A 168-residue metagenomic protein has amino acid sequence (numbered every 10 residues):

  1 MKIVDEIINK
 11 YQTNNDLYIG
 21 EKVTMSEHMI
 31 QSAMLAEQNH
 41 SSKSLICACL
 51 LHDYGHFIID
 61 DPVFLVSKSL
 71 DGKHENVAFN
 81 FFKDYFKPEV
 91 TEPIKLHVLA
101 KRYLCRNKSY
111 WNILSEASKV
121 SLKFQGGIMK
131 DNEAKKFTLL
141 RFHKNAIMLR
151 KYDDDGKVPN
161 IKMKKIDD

Functional and structural regions predicted by a protein language model:
M1-I8: Extended, non-globular alpha-helical segments
I8-H28, G55-I59, L65: Active-site flanking loop/helix segments enriched in acidic
N14-Y18, K101, G156-P159: Short secondary-structure junctions and interdomain/linker hinges
T24, F137-R141, I161: Short amphipathic alpha-helical interaction segments
T24, S115, K130, K165-D167: Helix N-terminus capping/helix-initiation residues
L35-K151: Divalent metal-dependent catalytic cores for phosphoryl transfer on phosphate-bearing substrates
D155-D168: Charged phosphate-binding loop/patch that engages nucleotide di/tri-phosphates or the phosphate backbone of nucleic
